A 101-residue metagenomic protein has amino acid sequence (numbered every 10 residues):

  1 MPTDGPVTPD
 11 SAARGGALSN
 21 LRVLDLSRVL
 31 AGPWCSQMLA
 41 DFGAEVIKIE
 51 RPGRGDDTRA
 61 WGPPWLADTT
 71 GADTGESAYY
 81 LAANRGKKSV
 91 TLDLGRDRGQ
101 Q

Functional and structural regions predicted by a protein language model:
M1-Q101: N-terminal helix-loop segment corresponding to the beta1-alpha1 unit of nucleotide/adenylate-binding folds
